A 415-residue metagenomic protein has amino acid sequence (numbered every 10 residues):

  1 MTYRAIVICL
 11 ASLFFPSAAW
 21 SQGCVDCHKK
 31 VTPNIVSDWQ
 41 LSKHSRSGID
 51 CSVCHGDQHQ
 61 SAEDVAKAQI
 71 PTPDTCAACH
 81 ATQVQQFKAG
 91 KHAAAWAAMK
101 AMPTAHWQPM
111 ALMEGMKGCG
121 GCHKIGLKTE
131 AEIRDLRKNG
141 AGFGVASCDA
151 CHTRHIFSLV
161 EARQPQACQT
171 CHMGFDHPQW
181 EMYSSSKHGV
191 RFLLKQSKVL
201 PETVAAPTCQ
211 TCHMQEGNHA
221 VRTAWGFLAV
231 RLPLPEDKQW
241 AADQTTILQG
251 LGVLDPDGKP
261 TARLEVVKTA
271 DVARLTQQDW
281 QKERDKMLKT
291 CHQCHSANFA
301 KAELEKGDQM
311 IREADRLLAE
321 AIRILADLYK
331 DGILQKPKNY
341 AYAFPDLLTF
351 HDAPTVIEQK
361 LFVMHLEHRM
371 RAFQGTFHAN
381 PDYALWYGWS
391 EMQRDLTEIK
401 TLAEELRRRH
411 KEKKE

Functional and structural regions predicted by a protein language model:
T2-C9: Sec-dependent signal peptide recognition, specifically the positively charged N-region followed immediately by
A19-S21: Boundary at the C-terminal end of the N-terminal hydrophobic targeting segment
G23-V31: N-terminal segments that cap or nucleate solenoid repeat domains
N34-R46, E63-M116, I125-H410: Primarily the internal scaffold of c-type cytochrome electron-transfer domains, especially repeated/multiheme c-type
K414-E415: Short, solvent-exposed mixed-charge patches
